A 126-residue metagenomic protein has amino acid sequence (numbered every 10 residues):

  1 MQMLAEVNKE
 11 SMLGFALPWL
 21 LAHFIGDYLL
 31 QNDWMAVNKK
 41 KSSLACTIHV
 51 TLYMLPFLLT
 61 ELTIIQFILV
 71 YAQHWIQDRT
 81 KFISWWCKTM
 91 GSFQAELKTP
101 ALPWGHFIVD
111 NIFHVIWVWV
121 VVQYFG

Functional and structural regions predicted by a protein language model:
M1-M12: Short, strongly hydrophobic alpha-helical membrane anchors
M1-M3, Y53-F57: Membrane-embedded alpha-helical segments in integral membrane proteins
K9, K39, I64-I65, W104: Alpha-helical interaction segments
E10-F15, L58-Q66, G126: Transmembrane helix interruption/hinge and helix-loop junction motifs
F15-H23, T63-Q77: Hydrophobic core segments of alpha-helical transmembrane domains in multi-pass membrane proteins
A22-Y53, W75-Q123: Interhelical loop and helix-boundary elements at the membrane-water interface of polytopic inner-membrane proteins
